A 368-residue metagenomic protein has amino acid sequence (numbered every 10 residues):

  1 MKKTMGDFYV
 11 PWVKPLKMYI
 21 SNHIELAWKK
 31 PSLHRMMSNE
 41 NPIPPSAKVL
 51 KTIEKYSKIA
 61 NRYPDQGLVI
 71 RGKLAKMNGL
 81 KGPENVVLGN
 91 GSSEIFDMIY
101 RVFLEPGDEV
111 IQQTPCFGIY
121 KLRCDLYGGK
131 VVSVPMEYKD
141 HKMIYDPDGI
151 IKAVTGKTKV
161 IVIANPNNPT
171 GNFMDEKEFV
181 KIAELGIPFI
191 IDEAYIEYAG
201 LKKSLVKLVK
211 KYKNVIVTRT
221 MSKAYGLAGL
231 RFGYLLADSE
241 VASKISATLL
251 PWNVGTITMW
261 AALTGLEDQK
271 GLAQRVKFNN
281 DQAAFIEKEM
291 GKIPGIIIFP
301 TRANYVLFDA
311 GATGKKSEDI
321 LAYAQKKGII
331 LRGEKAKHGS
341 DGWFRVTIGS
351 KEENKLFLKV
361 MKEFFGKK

Functional and structural regions predicted by a protein language model:
M1-R62, K73: N-terminal "arm"/small-domain region of PLP-dependent enzymes with the aminotransferase-like
P64, A75-M98, Q113: Short loop-beta-helix segment that forms the pyridoxal 5′-phosphate
V102-R123: Conserved PLP-anchoring active-site segment centered on the Schiff-base-forming lysine
V132, Y138-E197: Active-site phosphate-binding strand-loop segment of PLP-dependent enzymes
K177, A322-K327, R332, A336-K368: PLP-dependent enzyme catalytic core of the Aspartate aminotransferase-like
N214-K292, I297-F299: PLP-dependent aminotransferase class I/II
N280, I293-K327, F344, I348: Conserved PLP-binding catalytic core of the aspartate aminotransferase-like
